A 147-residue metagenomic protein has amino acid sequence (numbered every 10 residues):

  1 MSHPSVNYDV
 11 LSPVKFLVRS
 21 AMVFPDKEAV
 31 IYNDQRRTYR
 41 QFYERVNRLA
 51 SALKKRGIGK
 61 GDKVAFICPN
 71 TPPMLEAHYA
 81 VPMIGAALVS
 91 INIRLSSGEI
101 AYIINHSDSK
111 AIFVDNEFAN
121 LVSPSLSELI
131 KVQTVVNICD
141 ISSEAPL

Functional and structural regions predicted by a protein language model:
S2-L11, S142-L147: Flexible, low-complexity linker/hinge segments
H3-S5, R36-R37, V64-A65, A87-L88: Short, contiguous strand/loop micro-motifs
S5-E28, E44-R45, K63: AMP-binding/adenylate-forming domain of the ANL superfamily
L11, R40-E44, R94, F113-N116: Conserved phosphate-coordination/catalytic loops
F16-T38, C139-A145: AMP-dependent adenylate-forming
L17, A77, V122: Aromatic/hydrophobic pocket-lining residues that form π-stacking "cages" and hydrophobic walls in ligand
D26-T71, L75-Y79, S96-A101: Conserved AMP-binding/adenylate-forming core of the ANL superfamily
K55-R56, M83-L147: Structural core segment of the AMP-binding/adenylate-forming
